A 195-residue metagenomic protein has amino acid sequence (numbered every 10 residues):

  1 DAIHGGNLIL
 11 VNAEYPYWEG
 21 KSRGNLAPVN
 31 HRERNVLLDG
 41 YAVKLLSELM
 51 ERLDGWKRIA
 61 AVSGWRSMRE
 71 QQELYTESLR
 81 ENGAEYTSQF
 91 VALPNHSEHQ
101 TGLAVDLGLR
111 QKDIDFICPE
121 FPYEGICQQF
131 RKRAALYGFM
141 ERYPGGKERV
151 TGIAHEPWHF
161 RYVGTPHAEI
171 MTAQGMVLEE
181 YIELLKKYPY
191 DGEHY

Functional and structural regions predicted by a protein language model:
D1-G64, M68-Y195: Extracytoplasmic cell-surface/polysaccharide-interacting catalytic and binding patches
